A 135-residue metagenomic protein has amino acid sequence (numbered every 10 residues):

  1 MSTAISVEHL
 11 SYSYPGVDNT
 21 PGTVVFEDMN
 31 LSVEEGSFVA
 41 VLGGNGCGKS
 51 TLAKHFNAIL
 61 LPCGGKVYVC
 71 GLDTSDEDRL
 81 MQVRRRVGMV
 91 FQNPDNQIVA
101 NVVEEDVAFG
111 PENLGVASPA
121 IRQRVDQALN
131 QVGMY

Functional and structural regions predicted by a protein language model:
L42-G44: The feature captures the beta-strand-to-loop junction immediately N-terminal to the Walker
N57: Helix-to-loop junction immediately C-terminal to a conserved catalytic motif
G65-S75, V83: Conserved ABC transporter NBD signature motif
D95, E104-E112, R122, D126: Short helical segment in ABC ATPase nucleotide-binding domains corresponding to the A-loop/adjacent helical element
P119-Y135: Conserved ABC ATPase "signature" region
